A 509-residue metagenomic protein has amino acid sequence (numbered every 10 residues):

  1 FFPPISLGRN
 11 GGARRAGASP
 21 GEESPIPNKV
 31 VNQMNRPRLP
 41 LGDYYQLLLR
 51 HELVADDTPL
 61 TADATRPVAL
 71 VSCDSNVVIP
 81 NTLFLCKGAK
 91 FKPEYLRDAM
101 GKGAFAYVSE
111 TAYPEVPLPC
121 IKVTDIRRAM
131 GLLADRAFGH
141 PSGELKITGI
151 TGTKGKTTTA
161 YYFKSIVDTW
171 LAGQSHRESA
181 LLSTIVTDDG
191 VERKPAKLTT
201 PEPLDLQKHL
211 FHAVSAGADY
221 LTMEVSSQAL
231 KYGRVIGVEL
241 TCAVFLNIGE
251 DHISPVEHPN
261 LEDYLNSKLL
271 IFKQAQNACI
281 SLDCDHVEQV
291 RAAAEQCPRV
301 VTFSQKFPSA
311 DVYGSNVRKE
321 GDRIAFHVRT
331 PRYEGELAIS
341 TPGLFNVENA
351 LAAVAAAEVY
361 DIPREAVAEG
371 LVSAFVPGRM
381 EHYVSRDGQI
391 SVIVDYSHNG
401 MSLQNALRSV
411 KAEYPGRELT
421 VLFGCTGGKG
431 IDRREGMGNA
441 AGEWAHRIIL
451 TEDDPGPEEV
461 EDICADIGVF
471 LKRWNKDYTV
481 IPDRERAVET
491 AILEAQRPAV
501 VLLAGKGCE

Functional and structural regions predicted by a protein language model:
P27-L132, A338, P342: N-terminal leader/targeting and accessory segments in enzymes
G88-F91, V376, R408-W474: Active-site beta-alpha connecting loops in nucleotide-dependent enzymes
A89-K90, S227-Q228, G249-H252, C284-D285 (+4 more regions): Short glycine-rich anion-binding loops that position phosphate/pyrophosphate groups of nucleotides and phosphorylated
F91, D432-G436, D483-R497: A short, acidic, amphipathic alpha-helical segment used as a generic capping/interface helix at domain edges
K102, P119, A294-F303, N405-Y414 (+1 more regions): P-loop/Walker A phosphate-binding loop and immediately adjacent motor/lid segment at beta-alpha junctions
F105-T111, C279-D283, L422-F423, R447-D454: Short internal beta-strands
P114-P117, S215-A216, K231, T241-V392 (+2 more regions): Acidic, Mg2+-coordinating active-site environments of NTP-dependent enzymes
A129-A278, L282, H286-R299, A357 (+1 more regions): Phosphate-binding loop of NTP-binding sites
